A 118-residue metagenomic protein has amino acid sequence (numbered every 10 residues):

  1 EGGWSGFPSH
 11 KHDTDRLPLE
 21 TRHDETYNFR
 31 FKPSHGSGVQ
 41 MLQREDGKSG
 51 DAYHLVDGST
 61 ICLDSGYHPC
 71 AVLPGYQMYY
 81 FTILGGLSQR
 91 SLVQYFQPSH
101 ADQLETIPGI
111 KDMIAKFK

Functional and structural regions predicted by a protein language model:
E1-D57, V72-K118: Active-site region of the double-stranded beta-helix
T60-I61, S65-C70: Histidine-centered metal-chelating micro-motifs
